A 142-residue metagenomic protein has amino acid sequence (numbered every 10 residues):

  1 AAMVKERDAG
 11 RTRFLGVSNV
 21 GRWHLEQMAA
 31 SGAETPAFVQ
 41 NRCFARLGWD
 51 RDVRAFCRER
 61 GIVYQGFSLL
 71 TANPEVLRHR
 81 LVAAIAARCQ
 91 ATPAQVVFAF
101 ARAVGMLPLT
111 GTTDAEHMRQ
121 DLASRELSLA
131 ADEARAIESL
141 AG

Functional and structural regions predicted by a protein language model:
A1-G142: Beta/alpha (TIM)-barrel catalytic core signal, keyed to glycine-rich beta->alpha loops juxtaposed to Asp/Glu that bind
